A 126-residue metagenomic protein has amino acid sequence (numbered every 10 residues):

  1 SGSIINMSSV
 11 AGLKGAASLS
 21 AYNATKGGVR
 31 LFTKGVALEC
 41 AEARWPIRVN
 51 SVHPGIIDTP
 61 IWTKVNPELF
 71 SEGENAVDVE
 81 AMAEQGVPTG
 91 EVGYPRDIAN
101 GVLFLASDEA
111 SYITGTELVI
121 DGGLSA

Functional and structural regions predicted by a protein language model:
I5, V49-V52, W62, G115 (+1 more regions): Hydrophobic structural elements of the Rossmann-like NAD(P)H-binding subdomain that define the short-chain
S9: Residue(s) in the substrate-gating loop at a strand-loop-helix junction that position the organic substrate next
G15-L19: Active-site "substrate specificity/gating" loop of NAD(P)-dependent dehydrogenases, especially the short-chain
T25, T33: Active-site helix of classical SDR
C40-W45, I57, G93, A106: A short hydrophobic alpha-helix cap/turn motif
A41, P46-R48, I113-G115: Short, small/polar-rich loop/turn modules that mediate ligand/substrate recognition or access, typified
S51, E74-E109, I113, G122: C-terminal helical subdomain
P54-K64, E68: Short, flexible catalytic-loop segment of classical short-chain dehydrogenase/reductase
